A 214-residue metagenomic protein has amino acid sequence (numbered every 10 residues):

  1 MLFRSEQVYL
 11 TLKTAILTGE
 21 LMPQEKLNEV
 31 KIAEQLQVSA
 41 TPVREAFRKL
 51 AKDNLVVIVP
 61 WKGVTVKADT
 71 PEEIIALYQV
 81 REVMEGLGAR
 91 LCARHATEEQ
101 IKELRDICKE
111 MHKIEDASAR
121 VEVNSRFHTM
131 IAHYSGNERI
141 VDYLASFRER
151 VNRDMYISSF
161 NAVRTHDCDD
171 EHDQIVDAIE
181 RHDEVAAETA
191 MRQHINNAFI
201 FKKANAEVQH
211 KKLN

Functional and structural regions predicted by a protein language model:
M1-R94, A204-N214: Short linear motifs at protein or domain termini
A15, G19, F147, V151-D154 (+3 more regions): A short secondary-structure junction motif
L17, R44, A51, A132 (+2 more regions): Short, surface-exposed helix/turn micro-motifs that flank interaction/cofactor sites
I75-E82, E180, E188, R192: Short amphipathic alpha-helical segments with heptad-repeat character
I75-Y78, A117, N161: Alpha-helical transmembrane segments of multi-pass integral membrane proteins
L87, R94-I157, C168-A178, A186-N196: Conserved amphipathic alpha-helical segments that form helical-bundle/coiled-coil interaction surfaces
R164-H166: Active-site loop of classical SDR/Rossmann-like NAD(P)-dependent oxidoreductases, centered on the catalytic Tyr-X3-Lys
V185-N214: C-terminal effector-binding regulatory domain of bacterial HTH transcription factors
